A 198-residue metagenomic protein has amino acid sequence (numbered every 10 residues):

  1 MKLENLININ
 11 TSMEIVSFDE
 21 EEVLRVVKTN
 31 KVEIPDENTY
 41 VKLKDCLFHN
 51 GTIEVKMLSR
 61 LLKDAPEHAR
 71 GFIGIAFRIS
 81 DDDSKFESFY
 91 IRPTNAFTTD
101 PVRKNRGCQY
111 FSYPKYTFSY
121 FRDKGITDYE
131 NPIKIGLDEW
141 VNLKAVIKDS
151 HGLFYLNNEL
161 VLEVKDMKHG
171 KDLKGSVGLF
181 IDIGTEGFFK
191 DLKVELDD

Functional and structural regions predicted by a protein language model:
M1-D198: Extracellular glycan-recognition regions
